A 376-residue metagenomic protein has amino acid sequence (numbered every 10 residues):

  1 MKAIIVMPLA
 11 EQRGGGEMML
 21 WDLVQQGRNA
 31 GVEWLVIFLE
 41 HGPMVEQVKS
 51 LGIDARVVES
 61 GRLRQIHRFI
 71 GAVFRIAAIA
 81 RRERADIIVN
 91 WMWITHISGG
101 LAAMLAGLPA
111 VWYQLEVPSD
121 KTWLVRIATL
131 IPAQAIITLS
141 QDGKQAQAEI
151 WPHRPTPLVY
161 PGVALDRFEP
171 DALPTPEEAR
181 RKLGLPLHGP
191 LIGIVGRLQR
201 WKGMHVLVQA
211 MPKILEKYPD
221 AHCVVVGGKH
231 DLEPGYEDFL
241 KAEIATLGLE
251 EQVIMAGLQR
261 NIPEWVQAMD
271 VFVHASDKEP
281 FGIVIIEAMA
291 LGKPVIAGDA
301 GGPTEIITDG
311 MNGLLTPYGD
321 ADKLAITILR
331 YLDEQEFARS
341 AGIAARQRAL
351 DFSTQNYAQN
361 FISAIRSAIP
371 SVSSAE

Functional and structural regions predicted by a protein language model:
G14-D22, P190, I194-E216, L314 (+1 more regions): A conserved mid-protein helix/loop that constitutes part of the nucleotide-sugar donor-binding site
G31-L35, K182, P186-P190, M204 (+2 more regions): A conserved nucleotide-sugar
I37, I285, P294-A297, I307: Short hydrophobic beta-strand element within catalytic cores of glycosyltransferases and related nucleotide-activated
N90-H96: Short His-centered aromatic/hydrophobic patch
A110-I137, W151-P152: A conserved, positively charged/aromatic
E169-L185, F239-A242, N360: A short helix/loop element that forms part of the nucleotide-sugar donor recognition site in Leloir-type
L258, D277: Aromatic "clamp/platform" in nucleotide-sugar-dependent glycosyltransferases that forms part of the donor/acceptor
T308-G310, L314-A321, R330-E336, L350: Conserved acidic donor-binding segment of nucleotide-sugar-dependent glycosyltransferases
